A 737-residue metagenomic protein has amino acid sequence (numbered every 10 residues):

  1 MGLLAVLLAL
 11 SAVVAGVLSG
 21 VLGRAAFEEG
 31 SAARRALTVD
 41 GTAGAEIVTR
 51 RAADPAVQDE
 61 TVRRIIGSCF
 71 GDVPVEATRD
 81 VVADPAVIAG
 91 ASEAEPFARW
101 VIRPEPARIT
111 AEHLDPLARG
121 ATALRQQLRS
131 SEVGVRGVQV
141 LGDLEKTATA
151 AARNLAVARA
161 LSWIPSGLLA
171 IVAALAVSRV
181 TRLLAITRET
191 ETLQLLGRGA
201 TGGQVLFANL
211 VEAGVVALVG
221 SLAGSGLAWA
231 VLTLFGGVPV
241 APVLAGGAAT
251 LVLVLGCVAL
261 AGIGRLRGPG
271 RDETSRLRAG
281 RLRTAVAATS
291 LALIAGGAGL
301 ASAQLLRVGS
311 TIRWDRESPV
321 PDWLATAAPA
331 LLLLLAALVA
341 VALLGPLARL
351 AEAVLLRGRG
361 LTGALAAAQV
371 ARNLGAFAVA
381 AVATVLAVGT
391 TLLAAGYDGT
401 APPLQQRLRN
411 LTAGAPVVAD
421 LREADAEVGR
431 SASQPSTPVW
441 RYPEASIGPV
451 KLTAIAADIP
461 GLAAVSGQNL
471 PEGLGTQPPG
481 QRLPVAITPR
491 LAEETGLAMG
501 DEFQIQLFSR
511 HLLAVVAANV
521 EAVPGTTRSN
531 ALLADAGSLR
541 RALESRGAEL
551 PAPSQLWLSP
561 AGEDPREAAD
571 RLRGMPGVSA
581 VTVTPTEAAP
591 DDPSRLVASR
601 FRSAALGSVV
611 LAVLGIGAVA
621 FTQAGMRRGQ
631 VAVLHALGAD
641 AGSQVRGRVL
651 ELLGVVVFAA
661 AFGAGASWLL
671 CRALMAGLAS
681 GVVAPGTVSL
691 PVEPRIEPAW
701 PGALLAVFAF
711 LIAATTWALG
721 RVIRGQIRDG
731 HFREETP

Functional and structural regions predicted by a protein language model:
M1, L175-G214, L614-V657, H731: Interfacial "coupling" helices/loops that link adjacent transmembrane helices in transporter permeases
M1-A174, L183-I186, S310-T326, V339 (+4 more regions): Membrane transport/envelope proteins' first extracytoplasmic loop
G2-F27, S290-A303, G375-T400, V657-A661: Short, strongly hydrophobic transmembrane alpha-helices
L168, E212-G236, V516, G607-A620 (+1 more regions): Hydrophobic alpha-helical transmembrane segments that constitute the membrane-spanning cores of multi-pass membrane
L222-A245, Q304-L324, A661-V707, W717-G730: Short helix-loop junctions at transmembrane helix boundaries
G268-R281, R724-P737: Short cytosolic juxtamembrane segments of multi-pass membrane proteins
V308-L491, M499-E502: Juxtamembrane segments of multi-pass membrane proteins
I459-Q468, A492-S529: Mid-to-C-terminal secondary-structure elements that act as membrane-proximal/extracytoplasmic interface segments
